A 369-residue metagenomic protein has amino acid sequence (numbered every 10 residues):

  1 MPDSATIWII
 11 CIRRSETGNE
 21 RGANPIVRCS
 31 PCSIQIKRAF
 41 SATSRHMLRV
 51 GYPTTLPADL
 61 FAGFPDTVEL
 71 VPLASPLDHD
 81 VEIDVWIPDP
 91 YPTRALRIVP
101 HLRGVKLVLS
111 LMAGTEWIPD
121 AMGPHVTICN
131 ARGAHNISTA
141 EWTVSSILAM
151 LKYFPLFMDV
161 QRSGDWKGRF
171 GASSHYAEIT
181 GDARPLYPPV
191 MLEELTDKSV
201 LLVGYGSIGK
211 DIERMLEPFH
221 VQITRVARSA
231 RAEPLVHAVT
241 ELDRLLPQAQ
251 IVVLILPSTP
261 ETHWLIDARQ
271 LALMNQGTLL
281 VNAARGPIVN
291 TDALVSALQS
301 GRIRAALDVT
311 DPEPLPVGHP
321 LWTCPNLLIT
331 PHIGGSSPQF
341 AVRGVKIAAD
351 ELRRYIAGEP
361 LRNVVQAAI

Functional and structural regions predicted by a protein language model:
P2-A5, I9-I10, E16, E20-V27 (+2 more regions): Short amphipathic, helix-prone segments within low-complexity/disordered or flexible regions
C32-P88: N-terminal glycine-/charge-rich "phosphate-binding" loop or analogous flexible N-terminal tail
V71-V81, R97, P234-Q248: Short acidic low-complexity segments
D84-S173: Phosphate/diphosphate ligand-binding glycine-rich loop within oxidoreductases
D89, L111, I255-S258, N282-A283 (+1 more regions): Short, well-ordered coil/turn residues at beta-beta hairpins and beta-strand->alpha-helix junctions within
M158-D211: Glycine-rich NAD(P)-binding loop of Rossmann-like domains
Q222, R228-P320: Rossmann-like adenosine-cofactor binding region
G277-L279, A283-I369: Rossmann-like dinucleotide-binding domain for NAD(H)/NADP(H)
